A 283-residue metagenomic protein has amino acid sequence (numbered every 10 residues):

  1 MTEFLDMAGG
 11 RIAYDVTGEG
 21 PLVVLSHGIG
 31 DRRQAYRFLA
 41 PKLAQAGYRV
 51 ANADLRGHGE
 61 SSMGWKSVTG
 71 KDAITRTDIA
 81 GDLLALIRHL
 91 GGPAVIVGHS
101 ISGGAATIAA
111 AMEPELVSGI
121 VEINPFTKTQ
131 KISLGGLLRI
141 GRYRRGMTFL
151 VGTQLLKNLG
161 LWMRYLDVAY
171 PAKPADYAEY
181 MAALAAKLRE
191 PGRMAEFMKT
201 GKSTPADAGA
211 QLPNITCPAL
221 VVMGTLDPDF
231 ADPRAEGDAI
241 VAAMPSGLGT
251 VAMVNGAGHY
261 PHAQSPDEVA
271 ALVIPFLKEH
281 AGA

Functional and structural regions predicted by a protein language model:
M1-V24, Q45-Y48, S67, I74 (+4 more regions): Alpha/beta-hydrolase fold catalytic core
A13-G64: Conserved HGGG/HGGXW glycine-rich cap/lid loop of the alpha/beta-hydrolase fold
Q45, L55-V97, I101, A271: Active-site loop/oxyanion-hole signature of alpha/beta-hydrolase fold enzymes
G103-P114, I120: Short glycine-enriched nucleophile-adjacent loop and the immediately C-terminal alpha-helix near the catalytic center
A111, G119-G152: Flexible "cap/lid" loop of the alpha/beta hydrolase fold
K131-I132, T153-N214: Conserved alpha/beta-hydrolase catalytic His-Asp/Glu region
T216-A257: Conserved loop-alpha-helix segment in the C-terminal half of the alpha/beta-hydrolase fold that carries the catalytic
P245-A283: Catalytic active-site module of serine/aspartate enzymes centered on a nucleophile-bearing elbow/loop
